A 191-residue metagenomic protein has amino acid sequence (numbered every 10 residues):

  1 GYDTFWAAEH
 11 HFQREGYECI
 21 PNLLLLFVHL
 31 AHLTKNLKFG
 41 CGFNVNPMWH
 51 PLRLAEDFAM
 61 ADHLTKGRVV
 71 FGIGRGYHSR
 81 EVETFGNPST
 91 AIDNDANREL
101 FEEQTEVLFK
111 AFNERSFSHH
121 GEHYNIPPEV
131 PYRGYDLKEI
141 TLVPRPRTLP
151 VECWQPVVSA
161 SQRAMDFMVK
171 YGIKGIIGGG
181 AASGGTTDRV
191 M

Functional and structural regions predicted by a protein language model:
Y2-M191: Active-site-adjacent structural elements that line small-molecule/cofactor binding pockets in enzymes
